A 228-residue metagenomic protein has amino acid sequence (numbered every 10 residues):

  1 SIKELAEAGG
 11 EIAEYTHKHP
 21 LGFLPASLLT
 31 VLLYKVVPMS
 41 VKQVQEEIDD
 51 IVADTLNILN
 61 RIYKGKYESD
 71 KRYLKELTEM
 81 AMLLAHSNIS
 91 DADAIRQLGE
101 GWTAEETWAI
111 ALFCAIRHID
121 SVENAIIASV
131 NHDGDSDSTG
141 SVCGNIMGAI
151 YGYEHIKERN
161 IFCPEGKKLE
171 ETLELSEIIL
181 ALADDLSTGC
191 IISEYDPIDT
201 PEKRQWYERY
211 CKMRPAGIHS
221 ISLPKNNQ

Functional and structural regions predicted by a protein language model:
S1-I2: A short mid-domain helix/strand-loop element embedded in enzyme catalytic domains that forms or borders the active-site
L5-K64: Extended accessory regions or peripheral subdomains of proteins
G9-A13, H17, F23-K35, E106-T200: Catalytic phosphate/nucleotide-handling subdomain of diverse soluble enzymes
P38-H118, L180-N227: A cyclin-like helical interaction fold
